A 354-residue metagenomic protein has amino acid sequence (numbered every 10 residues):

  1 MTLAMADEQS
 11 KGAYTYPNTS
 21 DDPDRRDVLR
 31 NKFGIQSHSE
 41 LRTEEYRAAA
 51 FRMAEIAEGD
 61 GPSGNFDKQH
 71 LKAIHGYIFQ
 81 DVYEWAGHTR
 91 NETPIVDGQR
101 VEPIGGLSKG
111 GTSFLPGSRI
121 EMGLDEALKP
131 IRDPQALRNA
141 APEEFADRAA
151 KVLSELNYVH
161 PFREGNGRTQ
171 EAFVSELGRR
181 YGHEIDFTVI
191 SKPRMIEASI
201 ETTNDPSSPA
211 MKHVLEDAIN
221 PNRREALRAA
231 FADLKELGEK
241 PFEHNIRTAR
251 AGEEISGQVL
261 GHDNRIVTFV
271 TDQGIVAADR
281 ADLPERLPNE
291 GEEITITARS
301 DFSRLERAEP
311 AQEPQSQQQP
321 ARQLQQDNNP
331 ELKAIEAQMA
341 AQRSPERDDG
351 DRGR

Functional and structural regions predicted by a protein language model:
M1-E164, R168-R354: FIC/Doc superfamily catalytic core
